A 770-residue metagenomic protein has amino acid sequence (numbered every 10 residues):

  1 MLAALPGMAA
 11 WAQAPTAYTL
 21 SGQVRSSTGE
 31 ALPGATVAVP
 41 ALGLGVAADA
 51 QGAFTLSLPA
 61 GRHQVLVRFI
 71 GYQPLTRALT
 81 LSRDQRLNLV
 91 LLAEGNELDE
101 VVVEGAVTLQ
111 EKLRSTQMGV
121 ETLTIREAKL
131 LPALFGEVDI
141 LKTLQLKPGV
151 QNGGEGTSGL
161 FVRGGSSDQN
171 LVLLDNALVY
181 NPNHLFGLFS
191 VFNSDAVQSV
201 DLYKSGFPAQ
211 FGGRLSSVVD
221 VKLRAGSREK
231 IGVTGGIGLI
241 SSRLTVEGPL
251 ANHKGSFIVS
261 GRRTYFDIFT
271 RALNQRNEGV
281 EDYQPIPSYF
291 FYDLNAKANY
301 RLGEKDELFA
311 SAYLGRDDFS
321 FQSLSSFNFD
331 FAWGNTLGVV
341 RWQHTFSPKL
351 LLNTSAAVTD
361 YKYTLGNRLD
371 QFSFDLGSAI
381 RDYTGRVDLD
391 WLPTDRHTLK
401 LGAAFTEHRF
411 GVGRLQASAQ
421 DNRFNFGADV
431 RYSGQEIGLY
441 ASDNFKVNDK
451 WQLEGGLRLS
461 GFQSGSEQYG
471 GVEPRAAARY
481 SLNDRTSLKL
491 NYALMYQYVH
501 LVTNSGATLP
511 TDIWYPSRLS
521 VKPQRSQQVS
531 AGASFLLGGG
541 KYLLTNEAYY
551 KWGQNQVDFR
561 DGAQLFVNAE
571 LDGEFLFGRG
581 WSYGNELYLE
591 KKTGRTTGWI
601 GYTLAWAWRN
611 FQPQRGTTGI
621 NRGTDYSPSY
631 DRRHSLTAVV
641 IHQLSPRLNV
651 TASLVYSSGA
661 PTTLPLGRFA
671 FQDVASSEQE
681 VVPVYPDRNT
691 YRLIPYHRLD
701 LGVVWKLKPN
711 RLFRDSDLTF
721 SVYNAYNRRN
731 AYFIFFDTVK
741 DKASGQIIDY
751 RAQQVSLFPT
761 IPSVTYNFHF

Functional and structural regions predicted by a protein language model:
S21-E30, A35-P40, R68-Y72, S82-P132 (+4 more regions): Short, acidic, small-residue-rich periplasmic hinge/interaction motif at the N-terminus of Gram-negative outer-membrane
T55-S57, L130, A177-Y203, I286-Y289: Short acidic/polar hinge/loop motifs at secondary-structure boundaries that mediate gating or recognition
L89, L146-K147, V191-K230, R243-T245 (+1 more regions): A beta-strand signature from Gram-negative outer-membrane beta-barrel systems, especially the internal plug domain
G238-R263, G279-D318, D330-T354, P393-D395: Transmembrane beta-barrel wall of Gram-negative outer-membrane proteins
F269, R647, Y656-Q679, I694-D700 (+1 more regions): C-terminal beta-signal and adjacent terminal beta-strands/loops of Gram-negative outer-membrane beta-barrel proteins
K362, R414-A419, R485-V529, Y550-G573 (+3 more regions): Surface-exposed extracellular loop regions of Gram-negative outer-membrane beta-barrel proteins, predominantly
D382-R386, G427-G434, G438, R518 (+6 more regions): Outer membrane beta-barrel strand-and-loop segments of large Gram-negative receptors, especially TonB-dependent
Y550-W552, G573-L666: Gram-negative outer-membrane beta-barrel transporters
